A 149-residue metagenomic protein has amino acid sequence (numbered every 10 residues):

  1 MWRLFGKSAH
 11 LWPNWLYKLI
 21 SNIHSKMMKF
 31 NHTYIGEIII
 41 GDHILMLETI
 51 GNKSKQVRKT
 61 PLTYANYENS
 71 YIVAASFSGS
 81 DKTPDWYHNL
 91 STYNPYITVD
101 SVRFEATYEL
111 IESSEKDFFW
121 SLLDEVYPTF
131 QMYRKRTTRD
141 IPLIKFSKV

Functional and structural regions predicted by a protein language model:
M1-W15: Compositionally biased, charge-rich terminal segments
W12-G51, V57: Short, conserved active-site entrance elements at the starts or edges of catalytic domains
W12-K18, D124, I144-V149: Short secondary-structure transition/capping segments
D42-S78: Short beta-strand segments
L45, D140-I144: Short beta-strand micro-motifs in enzyme catalytic cores
F77-F130, R136-D140, K148-V149: Short, structured beta-strand-loop surface elements
